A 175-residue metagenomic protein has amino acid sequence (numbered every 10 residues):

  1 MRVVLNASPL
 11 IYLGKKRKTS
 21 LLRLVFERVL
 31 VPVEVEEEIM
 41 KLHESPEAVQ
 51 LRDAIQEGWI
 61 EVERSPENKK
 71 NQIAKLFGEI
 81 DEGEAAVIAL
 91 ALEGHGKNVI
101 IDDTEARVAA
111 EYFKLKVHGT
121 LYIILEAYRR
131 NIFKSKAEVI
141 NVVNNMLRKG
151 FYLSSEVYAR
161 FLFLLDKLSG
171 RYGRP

Functional and structural regions predicted by a protein language model:
M1-K97, T104-R107, Y112-L115, N141 (+1 more regions): Active-site-proximal, substrate-binding regions of enzyme catalytic domains and RNA-binding/basic surfaces
E111, Y128, L147: Short polybasic/polar patches that bind polyanions
L121-I132: Short alpha-helix plus adjacent loop in nuclease-associated cores
A137-V139: Active-site-adjacent betaalpha module
V142-K149: Helix-rich interaction surfaces within compact, conserved domain-sized segments that mediate assembly or partner
